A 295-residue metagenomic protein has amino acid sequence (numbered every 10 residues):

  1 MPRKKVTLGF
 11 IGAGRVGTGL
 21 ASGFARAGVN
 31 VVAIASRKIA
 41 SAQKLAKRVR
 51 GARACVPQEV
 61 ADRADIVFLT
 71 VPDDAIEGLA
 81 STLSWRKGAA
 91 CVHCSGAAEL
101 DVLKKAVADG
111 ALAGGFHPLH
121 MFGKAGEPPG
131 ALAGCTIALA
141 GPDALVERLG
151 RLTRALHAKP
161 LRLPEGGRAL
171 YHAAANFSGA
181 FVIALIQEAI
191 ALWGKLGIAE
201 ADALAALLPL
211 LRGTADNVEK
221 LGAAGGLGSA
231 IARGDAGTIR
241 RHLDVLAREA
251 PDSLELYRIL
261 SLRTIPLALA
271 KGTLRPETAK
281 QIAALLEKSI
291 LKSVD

Functional and structural regions predicted by a protein language model:
M1-E59: NAD(P)+-binding Rossmann beta1-loop-alpha1 motif at the extreme N-terminus of oxidoreductases
P2, A205-D295: NAD(P)-dependent Rossmann-like dehydrogenase/reductase catalytic/cofactor-binding core
K4-T7, G88, G134: Phosphate-coordination loops involved in phosphoryl transfer and adenosine-cofactor binding
L8-F10, L69, L139: Hydrophobic Val/Ile/Leu positions in short beta-strands of Rossmann-like dinucleotide-binding domains
A13, S95, G141-A144: Short coil/turn segments
L20, I39, V49, R53-E127: Rossmann-like NAD(P)(H) cofactor-binding subdomain of soluble oxidoreductases
L45-R48, G110, E127-K220, R233 (+2 more regions): Internal alpha-helical scaffold of NAD(P)-dependent oxidoreductase catalytic cores
